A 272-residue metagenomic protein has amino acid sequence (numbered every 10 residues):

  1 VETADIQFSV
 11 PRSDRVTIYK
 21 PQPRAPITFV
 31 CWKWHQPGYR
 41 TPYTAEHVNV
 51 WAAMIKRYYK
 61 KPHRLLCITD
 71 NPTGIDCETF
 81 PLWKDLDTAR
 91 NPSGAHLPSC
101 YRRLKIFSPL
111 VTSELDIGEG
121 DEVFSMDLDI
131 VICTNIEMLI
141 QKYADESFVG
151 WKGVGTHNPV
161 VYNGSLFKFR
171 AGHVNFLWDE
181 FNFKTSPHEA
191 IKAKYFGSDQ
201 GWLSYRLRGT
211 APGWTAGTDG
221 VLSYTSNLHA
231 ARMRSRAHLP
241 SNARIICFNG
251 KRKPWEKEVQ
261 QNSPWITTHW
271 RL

Functional and structural regions predicted by a protein language model:
T3-P92, E114, A171, R271: N-terminal anchoring/stem segment of glycosyltransferases
Q22-P23, P159-V161, A237-S241: Extracellular/periplasmic catalytic domains that process cell-envelope and extracellular macromolecules
W34-P37, N71-G74, K84-T88, I130-I132 (+6 more regions): Short, solvent-exposed loop/turn segments at secondary-structure junctions
Q36-E46, P92-L97, A190-K194, E258-Q260: Short, flexible/disordered intra-domain loops and linkers
K61-D70, F124-M126, I130, F148-G150 (+2 more regions): Short, hydrophobic beta-strand segments that form beta-sheet elements in well-ordered domains
T73, P81, D85, S99-V161 (+1 more regions): GT-A fold catalytic core of metal-dependent nucleotide-sugar glycosyltransferases, centered on the diacidic
L86-R90, A95-R102, S198: A short, glycine-/small-residue-rich helix N-cap motif at loop->alpha-helix starts within glycosyltransferase
A171, N175-L272: Catalytic core and acceptor-binding pocket of nucleotide-sugar-dependent glycosyltransferases
